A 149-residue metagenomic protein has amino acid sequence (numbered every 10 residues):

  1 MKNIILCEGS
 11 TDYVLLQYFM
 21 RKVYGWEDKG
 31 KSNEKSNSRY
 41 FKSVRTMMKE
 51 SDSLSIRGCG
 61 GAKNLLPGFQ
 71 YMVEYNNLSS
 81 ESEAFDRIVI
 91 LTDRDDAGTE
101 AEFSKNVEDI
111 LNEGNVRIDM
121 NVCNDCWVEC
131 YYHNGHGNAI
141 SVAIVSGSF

Functional and structural regions predicted by a protein language model:
M1-E81: RecA-like P-loop NTPase motor core
D86-F149: Activity-critical C-terminal alpha-helical subdomain
